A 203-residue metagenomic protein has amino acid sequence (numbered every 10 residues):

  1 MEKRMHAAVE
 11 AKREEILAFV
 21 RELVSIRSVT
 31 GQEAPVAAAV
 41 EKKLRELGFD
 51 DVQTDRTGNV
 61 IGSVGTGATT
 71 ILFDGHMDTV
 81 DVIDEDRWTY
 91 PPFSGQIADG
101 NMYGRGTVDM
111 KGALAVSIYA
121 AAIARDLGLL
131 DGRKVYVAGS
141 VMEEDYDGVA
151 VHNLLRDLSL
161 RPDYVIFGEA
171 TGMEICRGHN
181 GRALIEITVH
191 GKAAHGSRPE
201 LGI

Functional and structural regions predicted by a protein language model:
M1-I83: N-terminal helical capping/dimerization or prosegment-like subdomains of hydrolases acting on amide or phosphate bonds
L44, I187, H195: Divalent metal-coordination and catalytic microenvironments
G65, T188-K192: Solvent-exposed residues in well-ordered beta-strands and their adjoining turns, especially edge/terminal strands
T70-Y136: Active-site metal-coordination/substrate-binding segment of hydrolases, especially metallo-dependent peptidases
M77, A170, G196: Active-site metal-binding loops of divalent metal-dependent hydrolases
D84-I97, P162, R177-V189: Acidic-glycine-rich active-site phosphate/pyrophosphate-binding loop
M110-N180, L184: Acidic/histidine-rich catalytic neighborhood of metal-dependent amide-processing enzymes
G196-I203: Acidic-enriched catalytic cores of C-N bond-cleaving enzymes acting on peptides and small amides
